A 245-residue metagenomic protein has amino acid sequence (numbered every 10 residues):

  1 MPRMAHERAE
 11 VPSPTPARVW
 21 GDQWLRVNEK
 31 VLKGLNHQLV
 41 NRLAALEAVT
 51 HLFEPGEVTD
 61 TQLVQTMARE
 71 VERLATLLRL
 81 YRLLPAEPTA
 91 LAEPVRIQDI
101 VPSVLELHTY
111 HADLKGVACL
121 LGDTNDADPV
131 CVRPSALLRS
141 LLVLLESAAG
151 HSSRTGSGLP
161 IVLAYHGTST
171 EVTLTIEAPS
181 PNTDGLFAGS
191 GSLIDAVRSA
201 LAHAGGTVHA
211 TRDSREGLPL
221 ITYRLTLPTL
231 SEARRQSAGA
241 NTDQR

Functional and structural regions predicted by a protein language model:
M1-P16, F187-R245: Flexible, glycine-/charge-rich segments associated with ATP-binding catalytic modules
H6-V31, L35, L39-R73, A92: Histidine phosphotransfer helical core of two-component systems
W24, E93, D126, R133-L137: Conserved ATP-binding motifs of the histidine kinase catalytic
K30-A48, P134-L159, L193-H203: Conserved ATP-binding N-box helix of the HATPase_c
A45, T61-V117: Conserved DHp (HisKA) dimerization/phosphotransfer helix of two-component histidine kinases, i.e., the long coiled-coil
H51-E57, Q62-V64, Y81-E93, N125-D126 (+1 more regions): Flexible helix-coil linker/loop segments in the cytosolic histidine kinase module, especially at subdomain junctions
A118-D128, P179: Conserved catalytic submotifs in the C-terminal HATPase_c
T168-R198: Glycine-rich/acidic phosphate-handling loop/turn and adjacent ATP-lid/helix of nucleotide-binding kinase/ATPase domains
